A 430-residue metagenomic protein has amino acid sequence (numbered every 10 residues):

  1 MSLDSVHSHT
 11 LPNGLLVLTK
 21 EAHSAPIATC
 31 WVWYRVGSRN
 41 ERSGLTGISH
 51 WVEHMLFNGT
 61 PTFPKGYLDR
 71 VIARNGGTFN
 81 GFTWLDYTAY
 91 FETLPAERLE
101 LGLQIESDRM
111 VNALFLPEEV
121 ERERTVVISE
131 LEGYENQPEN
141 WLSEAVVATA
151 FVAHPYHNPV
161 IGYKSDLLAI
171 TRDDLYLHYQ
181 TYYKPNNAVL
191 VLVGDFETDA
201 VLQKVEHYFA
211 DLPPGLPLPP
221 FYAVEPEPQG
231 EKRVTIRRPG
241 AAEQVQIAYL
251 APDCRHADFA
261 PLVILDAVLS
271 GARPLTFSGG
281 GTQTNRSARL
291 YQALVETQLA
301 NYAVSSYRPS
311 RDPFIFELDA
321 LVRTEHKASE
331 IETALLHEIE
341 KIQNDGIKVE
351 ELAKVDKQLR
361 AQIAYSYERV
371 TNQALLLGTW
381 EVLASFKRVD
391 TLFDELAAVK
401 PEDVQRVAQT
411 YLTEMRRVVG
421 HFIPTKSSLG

Functional and structural regions predicted by a protein language model:
M1-N40, T62-R98, G133-N187, D211-F259 (+5 more regions): Non-catalytic beta-strand/loop surface segments
G47-T60: Active-site SXXK
V52, G102, E106, V146 (+2 more regions): Short alpha-helical scaffolding segments that buttress acidic/His motifs in well-ordered protein cores
S107-P117, Y208-L216, L336-I347: A common structural junction motif
D195: Carbohydrate-associated surface elements
L377-R388, L396: C-terminal, helix-dominated tail/subdomain
